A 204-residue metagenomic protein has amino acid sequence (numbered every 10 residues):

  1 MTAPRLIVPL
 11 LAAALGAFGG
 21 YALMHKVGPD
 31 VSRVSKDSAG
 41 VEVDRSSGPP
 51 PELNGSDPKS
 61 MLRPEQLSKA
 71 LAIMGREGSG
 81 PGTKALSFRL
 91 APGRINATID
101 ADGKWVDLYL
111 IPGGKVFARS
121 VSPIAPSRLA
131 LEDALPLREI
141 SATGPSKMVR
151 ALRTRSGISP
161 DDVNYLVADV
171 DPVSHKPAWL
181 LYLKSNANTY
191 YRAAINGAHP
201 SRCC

Functional and structural regions predicted by a protein language model:
M1-R5: Positively charged n-region of N-terminal signal peptides that target proteins for export
L6-A22: Hydrophobic membrane-insertion alpha-helices, especially the h-region of bacterial N-terminal signal peptides
G20-R33: Hydrophobic single-pass membrane-insertion segments
S35-E77: N-terminal low-complexity, Pro/Thr/Ser-rich intrinsically disordered segments that act as propeptides or flexible
P51, G55-P58, L62, A70 (+3 more regions): Predominantly extracellular/lumenal beta-strand repeat domains
I73-L108, V167-A193: Exposed beta-strand-loop-beta-strand "reactive/processing" segments of non-cytosolic proteins
D107-A125, N188-C204: A short, surface-exposed beta-strand/turn
G114-D162: Long, charged/polar, surface-exposed segments that mediate recognition or autoinhibition
